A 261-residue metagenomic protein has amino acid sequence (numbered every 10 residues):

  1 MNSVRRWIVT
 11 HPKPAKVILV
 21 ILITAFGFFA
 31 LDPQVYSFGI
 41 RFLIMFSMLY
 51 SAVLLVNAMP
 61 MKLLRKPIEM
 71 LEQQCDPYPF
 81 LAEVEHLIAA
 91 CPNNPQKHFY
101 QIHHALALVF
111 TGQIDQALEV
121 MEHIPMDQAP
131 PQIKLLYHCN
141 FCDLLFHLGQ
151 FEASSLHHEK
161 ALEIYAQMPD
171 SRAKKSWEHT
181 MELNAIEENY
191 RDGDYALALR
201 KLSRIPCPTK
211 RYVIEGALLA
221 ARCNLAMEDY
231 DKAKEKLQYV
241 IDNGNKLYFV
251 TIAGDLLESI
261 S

Functional and structural regions predicted by a protein language model:
M1-L81, I88: N-terminal alpha-helical membrane-insertion module
V9, S51-N57, E85-N94, E122-P131 (+3 more regions): Solenoid-like repeat scaffolds
S37-L43, E69-E85, L108-E122, F151-E163 (+1 more regions): Helix-turn-helix repeat elements of alpha-solenoid scaffolds
S51-Q128: N-terminal topogenic membrane-targeting module
R65-K66, F99-H103, I133-D143, H147 (+4 more regions): "A position-specific structural signal for the A-helix of alpha-solenoid helical repeats
L106-T111, C139-K210: Alpha-helical adaptor scaffolds
D194-S261: Long, non-transmembrane cytosolic or organellar matrix-exposed soluble domains/tails of integral membrane proteins
